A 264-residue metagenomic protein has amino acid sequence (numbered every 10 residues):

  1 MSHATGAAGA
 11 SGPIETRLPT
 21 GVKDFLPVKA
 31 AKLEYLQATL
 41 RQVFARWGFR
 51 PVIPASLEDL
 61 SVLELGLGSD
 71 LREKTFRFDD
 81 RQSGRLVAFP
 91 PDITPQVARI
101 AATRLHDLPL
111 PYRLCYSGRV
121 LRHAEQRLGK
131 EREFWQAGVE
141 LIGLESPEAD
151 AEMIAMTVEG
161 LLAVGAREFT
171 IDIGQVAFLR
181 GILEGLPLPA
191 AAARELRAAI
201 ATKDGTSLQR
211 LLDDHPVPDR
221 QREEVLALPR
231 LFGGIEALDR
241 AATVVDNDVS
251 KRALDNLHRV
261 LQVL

Functional and structural regions predicted by a protein language model:
M1-R17, L188, E195: Charged, compositionally biased N-terminal leader segments and the immediate start of the first structured element
S2-G9, K29-F49, E58-D59, S83-G84 (+2 more regions): Positively charged, Gly/Ser-enriched RNA/tRNA-binding surfaces
T16-L26, A241-T243: Generic N-terminal amphipathic, Lys/Arg-enriched alpha-helix
G21, A55-V87: Polyanion/phosphate-binding surface patch
L57, G174, L196: Residue-level "edge-of-site" marker
L63-L65, Q126-R132, G181-L186: Short acidic, glycine/serine/threonine-rich loops at helix termini
E73-Q82, P187-L212, V217-P218: Acidic, His- and aromatic-enriched active-site or binding-groove loops in soluble protein domains that engage sugars
E131-A137, I173-G181: Short, conserved phosphate-binding/catalytic loop or strand-edge motifs used in phosphoryl-/nucleotidyl-transfer
